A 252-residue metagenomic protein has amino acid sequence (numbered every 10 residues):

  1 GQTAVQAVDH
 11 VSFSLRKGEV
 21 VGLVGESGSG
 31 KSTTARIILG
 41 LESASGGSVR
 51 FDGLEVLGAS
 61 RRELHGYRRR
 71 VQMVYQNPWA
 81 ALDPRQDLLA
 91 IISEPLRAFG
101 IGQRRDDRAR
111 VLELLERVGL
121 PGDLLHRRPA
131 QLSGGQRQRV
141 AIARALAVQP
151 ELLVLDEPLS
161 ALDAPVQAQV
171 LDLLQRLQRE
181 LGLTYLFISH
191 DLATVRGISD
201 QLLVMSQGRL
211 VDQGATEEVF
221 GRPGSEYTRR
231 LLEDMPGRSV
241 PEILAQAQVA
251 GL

Functional and structural regions predicted by a protein language model:
G1-V5, V56-Q72, A98, E218-P223: ABC ATPase NBD coupling module
L39: Helix-to-loop junction immediately C-terminal to a conserved catalytic motif
G47-E55: Conserved ABC transporter NBD signature motif
D106-D123, L232-E233: Conserved ABC ATPase "signature" region
R128-L132, Q136: Conserved ABC ATPase signature
Q149: Conserved catalytic motifs of ABC-family nucleotide-binding domains
